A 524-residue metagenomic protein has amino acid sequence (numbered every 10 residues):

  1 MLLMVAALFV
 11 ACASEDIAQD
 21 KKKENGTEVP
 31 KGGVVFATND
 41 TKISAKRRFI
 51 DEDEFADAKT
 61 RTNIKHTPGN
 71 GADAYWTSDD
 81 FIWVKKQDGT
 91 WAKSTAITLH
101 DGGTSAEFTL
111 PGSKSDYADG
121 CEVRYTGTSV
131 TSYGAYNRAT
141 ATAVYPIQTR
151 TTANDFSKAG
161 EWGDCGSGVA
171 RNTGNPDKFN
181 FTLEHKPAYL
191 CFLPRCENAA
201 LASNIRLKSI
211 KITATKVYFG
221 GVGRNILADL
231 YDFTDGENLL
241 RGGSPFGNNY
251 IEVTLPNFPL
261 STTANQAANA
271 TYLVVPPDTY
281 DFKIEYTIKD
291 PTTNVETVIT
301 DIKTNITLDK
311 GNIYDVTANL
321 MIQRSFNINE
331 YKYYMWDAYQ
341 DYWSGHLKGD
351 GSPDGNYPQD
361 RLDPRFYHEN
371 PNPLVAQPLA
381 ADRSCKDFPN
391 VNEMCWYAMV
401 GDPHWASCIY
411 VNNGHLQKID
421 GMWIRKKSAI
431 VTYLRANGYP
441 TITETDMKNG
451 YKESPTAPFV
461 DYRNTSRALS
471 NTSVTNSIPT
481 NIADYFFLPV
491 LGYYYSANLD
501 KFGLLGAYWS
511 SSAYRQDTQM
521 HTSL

Functional and structural regions predicted by a protein language model:
M1-M399, H404-A406, K418-G421: Sec-type signal peptide cleavage vicinity
V411-H415: Solvent-exposed, charged interface segments at domain starts and junctions
D420-L524: C-terminal, surface-exposed recognition/capping segments
